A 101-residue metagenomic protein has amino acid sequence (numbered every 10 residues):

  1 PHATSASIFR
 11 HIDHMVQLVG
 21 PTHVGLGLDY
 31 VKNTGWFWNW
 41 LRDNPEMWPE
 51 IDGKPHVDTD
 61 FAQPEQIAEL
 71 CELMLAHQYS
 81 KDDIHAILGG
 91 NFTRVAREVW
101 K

Functional and structural regions predicted by a protein language model:
T4-H11, R42-D52, W100-K101: Short, electropositive alpha-helical surface patch
A6-T22: Histidine/acidic residue-rich metal-binding segments in metalloenzymes
R10, K32, R42, K81 (+1 more regions): Arginine residue identity/basic-tract feature
M15, D29, I84: Conserved, mostly hydrophobic/aromatic
V19-N44, E50-D60: Short acidic/histidine-rich active-site segments
H56-K101: Mid-to-C-terminal alpha-helical segments outside catalytic/metal-binding sites
